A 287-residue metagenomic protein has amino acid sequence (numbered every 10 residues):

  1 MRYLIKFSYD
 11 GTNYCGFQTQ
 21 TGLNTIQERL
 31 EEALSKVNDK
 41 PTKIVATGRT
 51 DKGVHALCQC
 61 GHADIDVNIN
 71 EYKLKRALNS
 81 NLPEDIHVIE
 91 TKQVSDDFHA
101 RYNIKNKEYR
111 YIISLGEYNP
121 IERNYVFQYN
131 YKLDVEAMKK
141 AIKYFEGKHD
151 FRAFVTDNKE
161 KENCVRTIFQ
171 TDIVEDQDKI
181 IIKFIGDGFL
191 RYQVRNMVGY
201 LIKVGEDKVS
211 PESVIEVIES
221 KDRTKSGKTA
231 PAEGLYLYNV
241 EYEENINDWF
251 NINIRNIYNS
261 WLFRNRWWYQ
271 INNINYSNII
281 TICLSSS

Functional and structural regions predicted by a protein language model:
M1-L262: Structured-RNA-binding interfaces characteristic of tRNA pseudouridine synthases
W261, W267-W268: Tryptophan (W) side chains
Y269-N273, I279-I280: Intrinsically disordered, low-complexity segments enriched in glycine and mixed charged residues
